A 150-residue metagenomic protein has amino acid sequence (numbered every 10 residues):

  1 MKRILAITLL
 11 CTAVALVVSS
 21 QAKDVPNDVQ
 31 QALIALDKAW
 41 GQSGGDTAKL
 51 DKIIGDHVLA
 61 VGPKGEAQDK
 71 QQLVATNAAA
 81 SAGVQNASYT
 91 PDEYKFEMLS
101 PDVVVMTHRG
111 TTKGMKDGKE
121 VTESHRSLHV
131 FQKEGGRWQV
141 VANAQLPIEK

Functional and structural regions predicted by a protein language model:
M1-I4: Positively charged n-region of N-terminal signal peptides that target proteins for export
I7-L16: Bacterial N-terminal signal peptides
S20-D24: Boundary at the C-terminal end of the N-terminal hydrophobic targeting segment
P26-A32, G45-D102, K119-E123: A solvent-exposed, acidic/Ser-Thr-rich amphipathic alpha-helical stretch
G65-A67, T111-K113, L146-E149: Solvent-exposed loop/turn segments at secondary-structure junctions within structured extracellular/periplasmic domains
M98, T112-K116, F131: Beta-strand elements of well-folded, non-transmembrane domains
D102-G110: A short hydrophobic beta-strand element
S124-E149: Short beta-strand edge/turn micro-motifs at domain boundaries
